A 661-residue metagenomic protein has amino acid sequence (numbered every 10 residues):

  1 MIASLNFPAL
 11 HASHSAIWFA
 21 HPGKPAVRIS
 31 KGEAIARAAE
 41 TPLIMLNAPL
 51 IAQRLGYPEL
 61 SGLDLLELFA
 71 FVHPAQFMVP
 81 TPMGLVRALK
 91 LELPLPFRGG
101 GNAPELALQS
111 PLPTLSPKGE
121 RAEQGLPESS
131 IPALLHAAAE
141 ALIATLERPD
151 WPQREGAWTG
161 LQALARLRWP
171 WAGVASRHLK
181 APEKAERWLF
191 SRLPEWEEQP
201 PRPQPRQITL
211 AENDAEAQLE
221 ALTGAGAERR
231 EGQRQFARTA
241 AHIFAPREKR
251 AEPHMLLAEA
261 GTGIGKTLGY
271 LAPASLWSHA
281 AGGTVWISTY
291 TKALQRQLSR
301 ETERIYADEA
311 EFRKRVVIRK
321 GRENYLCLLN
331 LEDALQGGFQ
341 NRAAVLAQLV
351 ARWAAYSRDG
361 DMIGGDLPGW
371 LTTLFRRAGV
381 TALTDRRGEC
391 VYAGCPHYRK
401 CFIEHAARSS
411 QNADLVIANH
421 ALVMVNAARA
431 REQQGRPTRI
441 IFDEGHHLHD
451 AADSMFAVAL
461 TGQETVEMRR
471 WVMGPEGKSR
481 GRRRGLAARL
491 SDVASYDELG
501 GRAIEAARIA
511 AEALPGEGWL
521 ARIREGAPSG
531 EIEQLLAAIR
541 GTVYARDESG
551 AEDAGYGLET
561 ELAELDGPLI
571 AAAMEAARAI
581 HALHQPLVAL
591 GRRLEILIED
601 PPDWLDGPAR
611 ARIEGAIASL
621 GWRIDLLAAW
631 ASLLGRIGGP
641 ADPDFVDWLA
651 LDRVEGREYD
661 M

Functional and structural regions predicted by a protein language model:
F7-L93, E128-L146: Conserved DEDDh/DEDDy metal-dependent 3′-5′ exonuclease domain
G84-P94, R98, G125-L179: Acidic, Mg2+-coordinating catalytic module of metal-dependent nucleases/exonucleases that use a two-metal-ion mechanism
P205-A258, M661: Conserved pre-motif I regulatory segment
P205-E220, A281-V285, T289-D414, R470 (+3 more regions): A substrate-engagement module of RecA-like helicase motors
A241-A245, T267-A281, E301-I305: Walker A/P-loop NTP-binding motif
K249-P273: Walker A/P-loop
H397-A407, A418-R436: Conserved RecA-like ASCE ATPase "motif II neighborhood" in helicase/translocase motors
R436-F456: SF2 helicase catalytic motif II
